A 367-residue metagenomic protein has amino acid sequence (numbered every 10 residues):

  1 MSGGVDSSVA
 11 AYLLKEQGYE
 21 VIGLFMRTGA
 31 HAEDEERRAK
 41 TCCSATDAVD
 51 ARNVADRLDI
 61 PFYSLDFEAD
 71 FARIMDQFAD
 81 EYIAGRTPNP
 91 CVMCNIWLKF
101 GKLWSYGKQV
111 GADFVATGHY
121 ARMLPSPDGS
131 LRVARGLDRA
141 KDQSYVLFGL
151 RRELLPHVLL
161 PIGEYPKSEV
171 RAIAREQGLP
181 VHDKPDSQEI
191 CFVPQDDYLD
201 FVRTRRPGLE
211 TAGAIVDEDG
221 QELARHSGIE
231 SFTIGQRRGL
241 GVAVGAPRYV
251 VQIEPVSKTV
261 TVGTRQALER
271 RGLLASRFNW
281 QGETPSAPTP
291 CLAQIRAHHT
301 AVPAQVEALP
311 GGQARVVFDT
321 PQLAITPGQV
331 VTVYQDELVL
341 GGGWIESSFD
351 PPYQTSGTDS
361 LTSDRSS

Functional and structural regions predicted by a protein language model:
M1-F148, L159, S168-E169, T355 (+1 more regions): ATP-dependent adenylation/nucleotidyltransferase module used to activate substrates
V5, A116-S367: AMP-forming adenylation/ATP pyrophosphatase catalytic core
